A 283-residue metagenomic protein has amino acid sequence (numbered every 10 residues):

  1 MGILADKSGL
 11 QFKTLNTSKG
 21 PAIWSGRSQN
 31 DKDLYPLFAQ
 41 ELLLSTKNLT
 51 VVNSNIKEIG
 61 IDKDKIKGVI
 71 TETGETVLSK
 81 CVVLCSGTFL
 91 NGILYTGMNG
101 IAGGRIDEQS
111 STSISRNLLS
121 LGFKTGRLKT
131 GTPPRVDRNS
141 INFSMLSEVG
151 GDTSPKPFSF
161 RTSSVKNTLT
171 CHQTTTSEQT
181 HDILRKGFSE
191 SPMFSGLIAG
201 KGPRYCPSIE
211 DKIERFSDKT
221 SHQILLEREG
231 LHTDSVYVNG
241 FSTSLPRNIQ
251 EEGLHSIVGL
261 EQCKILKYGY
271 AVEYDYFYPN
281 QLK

Functional and structural regions predicted by a protein language model:
M1-E58, C85-R105, Q109, S113-S115 (+2 more regions): Conserved N-terminal/central alpha/beta ligand/cofactor-binding core
G2, S8-F12, K212-I213, I224 (+2 more regions): Flexible, glycine-rich loop/tail regions that form catalytic "lids" or insertion modules at the edges of active sites
S25-Q29, G104-E108, T170-T174, A199 (+3 more regions): Hydrophobic alpha-helical scaffolding
I59-K65, T71-E75: A conserved hydrophobic secondary-structure block that centers on an alpha-helix together with its immediately flanking
I70-C81, S86: Core beta-strand elements of the Rossmann-like FAD/NAD(P) dinucleotide-binding domain in flavoenzyme oxidoreductases
G131-R138, R185-K186, G196-S208, L266-P279: Flavin (FAD/FMN) cofactor-binding core of flavoprotein oxidoreductases
S147-G230: Long, low-complexity segments enriched in small/aliphatic residues
Y237-K283: A glycine-rich dinucleotide-binding beta-alpha-beta segment and adjacent secondary-structure elements that constitute
